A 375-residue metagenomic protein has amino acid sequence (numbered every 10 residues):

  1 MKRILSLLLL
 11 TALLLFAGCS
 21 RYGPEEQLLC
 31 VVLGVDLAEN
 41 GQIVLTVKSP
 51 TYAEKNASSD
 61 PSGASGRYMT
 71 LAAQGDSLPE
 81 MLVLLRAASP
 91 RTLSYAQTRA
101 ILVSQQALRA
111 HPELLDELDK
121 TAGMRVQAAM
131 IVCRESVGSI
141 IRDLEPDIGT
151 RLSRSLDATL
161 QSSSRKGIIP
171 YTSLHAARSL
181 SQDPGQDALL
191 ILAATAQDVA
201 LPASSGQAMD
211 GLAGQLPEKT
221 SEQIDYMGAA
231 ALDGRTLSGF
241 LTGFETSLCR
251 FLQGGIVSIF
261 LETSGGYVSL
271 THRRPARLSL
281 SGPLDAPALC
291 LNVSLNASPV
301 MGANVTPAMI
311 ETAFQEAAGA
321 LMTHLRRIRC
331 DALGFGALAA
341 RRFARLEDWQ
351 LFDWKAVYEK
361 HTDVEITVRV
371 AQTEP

Functional and structural regions predicted by a protein language model:
K2-S6, L14-P375: Membrane-proximal alpha-helical signals and transmembrane carboxylates
